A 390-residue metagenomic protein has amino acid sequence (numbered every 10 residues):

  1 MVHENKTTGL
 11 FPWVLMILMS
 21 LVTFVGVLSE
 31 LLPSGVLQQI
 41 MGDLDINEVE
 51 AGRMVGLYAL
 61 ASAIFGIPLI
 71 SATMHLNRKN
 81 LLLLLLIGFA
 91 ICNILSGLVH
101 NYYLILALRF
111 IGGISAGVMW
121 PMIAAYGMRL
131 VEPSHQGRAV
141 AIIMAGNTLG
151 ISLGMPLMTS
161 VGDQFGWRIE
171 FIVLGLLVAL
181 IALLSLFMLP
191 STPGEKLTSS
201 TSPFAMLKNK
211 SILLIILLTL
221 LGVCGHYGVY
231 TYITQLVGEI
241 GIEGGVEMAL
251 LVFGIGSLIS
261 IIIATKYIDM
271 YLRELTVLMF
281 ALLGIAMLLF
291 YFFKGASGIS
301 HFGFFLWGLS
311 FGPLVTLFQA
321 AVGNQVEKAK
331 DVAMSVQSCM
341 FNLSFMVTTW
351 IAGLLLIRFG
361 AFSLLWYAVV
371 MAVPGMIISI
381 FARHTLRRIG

Functional and structural regions predicted by a protein language model:
D45, N77, L98-L104, S115 (+1 more regions): Helix-breaking motifs and short loop linkers at transmembrane-helix boundaries and internal kinks in secondary membrane
I64-H100: Conserved MFS/SLC helix-loop-helix module at the cytosolic interface between two early adjacent transmembrane helices
F65-R78, S260-L272, L356-I357: Helix-to-loop junctions at the C-terminal end of transmembrane segments in multipass secondary transporters
G88, C92-L95, Y103-G112, G298-L306: Paired small-residue
L104, P133-H135, A141-L189, Y232 (+1 more regions): Helix-loop-helix hairpin linking two adjacent transmembrane segments in secondary transporters
L108-G146: Cytoplasmic helix-loop-helix junction between adjacent transmembrane helices in 12-TM secondary transporters
E274-F318: C-terminal transmembrane helical hairpin of 12-TM major facilitator-type secondary transporters
N324-A361, Y367-A368: A late C-terminal transmembrane helix in Major Facilitator Superfamily
